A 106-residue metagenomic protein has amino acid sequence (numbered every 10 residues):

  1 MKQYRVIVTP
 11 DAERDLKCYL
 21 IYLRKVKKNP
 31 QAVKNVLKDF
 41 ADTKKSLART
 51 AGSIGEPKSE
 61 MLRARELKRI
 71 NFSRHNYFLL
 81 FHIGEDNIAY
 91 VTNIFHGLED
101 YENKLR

Functional and structural regions predicted by a protein language model:
M1-D39: Arg/Lys-rich, positively charged N-terminal/basic patches that mediate binding to nucleic acids
R14, D42, D86: Short alpha-helical
K27, F72-R106: Enriched for short, Lys/Arg-rich terminal
D39-T50: Compact soluble domain cores
R49-E85: Basic/aromatic recognition patch in beta-strand/loop cores that engages polyanionic ligands
